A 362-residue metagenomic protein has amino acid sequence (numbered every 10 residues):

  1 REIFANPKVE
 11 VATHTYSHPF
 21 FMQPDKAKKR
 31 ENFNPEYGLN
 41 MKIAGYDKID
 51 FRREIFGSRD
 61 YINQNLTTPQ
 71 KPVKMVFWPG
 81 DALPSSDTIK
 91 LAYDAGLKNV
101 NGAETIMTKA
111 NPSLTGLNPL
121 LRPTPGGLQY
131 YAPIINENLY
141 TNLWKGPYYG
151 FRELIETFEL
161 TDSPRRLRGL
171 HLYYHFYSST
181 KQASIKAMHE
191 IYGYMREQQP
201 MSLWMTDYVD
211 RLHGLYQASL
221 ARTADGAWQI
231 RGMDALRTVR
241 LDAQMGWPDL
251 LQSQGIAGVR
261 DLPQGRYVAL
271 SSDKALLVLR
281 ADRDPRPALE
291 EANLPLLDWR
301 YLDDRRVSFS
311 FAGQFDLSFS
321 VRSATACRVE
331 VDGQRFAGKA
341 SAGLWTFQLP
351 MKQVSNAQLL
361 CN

Functional and structural regions predicted by a protein language model:
R1-D87, A95-K98, G102-G116, L167-H171: Metal-dependent polysaccharide deacetylase catalytic core of the NodB/CE4 family, i.e., the active-site-bearing domain
R1-F4, S86, N111-G127, Y149-T161: Alpha-helical scaffolding within the catalytic cores of extracellular/periplasmic polymer-degrading hydrolases
R1-V11, N63-L66, Y93-P112, G169-G258: C-terminal domain-boundary segment and adjacent tail
K28, L114-L121, Q217-L220: Short low-complexity, flexible loop/linker segments enriched in glycine and/or proline with clustered acidic
N32-Y37, R122-L128, R222-A227: A polyampholytic, Gly/Pro-enriched intrinsically disordered region
G45-R52, F56, D60-T68, V73 (+1 more regions): Catalytic grooves of carbohydrate-active enzymes
Y93-K98, A103-T105, P119-L143, D162-R165: Long, His/Glu/Asp-enriched segments that create or flank divalent metal/ion-associated functional microenvironments
S202-N362: Non-catalytic C-terminal accessory domains or segments of carbohydrate-active enzymes
